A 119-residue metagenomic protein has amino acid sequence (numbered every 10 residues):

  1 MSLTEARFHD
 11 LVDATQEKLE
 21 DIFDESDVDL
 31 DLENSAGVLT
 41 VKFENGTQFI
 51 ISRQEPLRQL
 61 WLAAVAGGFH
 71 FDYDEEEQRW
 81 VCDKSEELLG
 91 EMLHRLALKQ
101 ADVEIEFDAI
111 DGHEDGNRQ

Functional and structural regions predicted by a protein language model:
S2-Q119: N-terminal intrinsically disordered, cationic/polar leader segments that include organellar targeting peptides
